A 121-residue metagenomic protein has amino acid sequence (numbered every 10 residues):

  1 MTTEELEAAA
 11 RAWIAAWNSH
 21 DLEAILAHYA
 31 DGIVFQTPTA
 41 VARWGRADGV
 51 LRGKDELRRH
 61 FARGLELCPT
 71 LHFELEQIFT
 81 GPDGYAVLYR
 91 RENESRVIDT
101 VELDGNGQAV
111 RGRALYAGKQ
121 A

Functional and structural regions predicted by a protein language model:
M1-A27, D31, Q120-A121: Short, low-complexity N-terminal intrinsically disordered segments enriched in polar/charged residues
T2, R58, L65-A121: A beta-strand edge to alpha-helix "cap/lid" segment located at domain peripheries
T3, A24, A30-G81: A solvent-exposed, acidic/Ser-Thr-rich amphipathic alpha-helical stretch
W13, I25, I33, G53 (+4 more regions): Hydrophobic pocket/interface hotspot
